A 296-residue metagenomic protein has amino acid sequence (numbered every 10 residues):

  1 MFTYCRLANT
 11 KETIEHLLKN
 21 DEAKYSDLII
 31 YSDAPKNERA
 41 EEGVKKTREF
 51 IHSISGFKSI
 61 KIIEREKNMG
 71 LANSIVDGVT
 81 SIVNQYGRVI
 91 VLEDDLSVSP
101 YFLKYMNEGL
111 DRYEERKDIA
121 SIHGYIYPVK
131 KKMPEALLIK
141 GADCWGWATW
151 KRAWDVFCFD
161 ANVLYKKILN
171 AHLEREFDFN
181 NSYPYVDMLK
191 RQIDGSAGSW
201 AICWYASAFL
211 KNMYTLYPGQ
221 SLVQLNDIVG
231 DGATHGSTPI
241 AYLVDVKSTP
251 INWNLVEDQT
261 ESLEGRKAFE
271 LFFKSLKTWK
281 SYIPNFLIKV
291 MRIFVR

Functional and structural regions predicted by a protein language model:
M1-V91, L96-R296: An acidic/histidine-cluster motif and surrounding catalytic segment that typifies divalent-metal-assisted enzyme active
